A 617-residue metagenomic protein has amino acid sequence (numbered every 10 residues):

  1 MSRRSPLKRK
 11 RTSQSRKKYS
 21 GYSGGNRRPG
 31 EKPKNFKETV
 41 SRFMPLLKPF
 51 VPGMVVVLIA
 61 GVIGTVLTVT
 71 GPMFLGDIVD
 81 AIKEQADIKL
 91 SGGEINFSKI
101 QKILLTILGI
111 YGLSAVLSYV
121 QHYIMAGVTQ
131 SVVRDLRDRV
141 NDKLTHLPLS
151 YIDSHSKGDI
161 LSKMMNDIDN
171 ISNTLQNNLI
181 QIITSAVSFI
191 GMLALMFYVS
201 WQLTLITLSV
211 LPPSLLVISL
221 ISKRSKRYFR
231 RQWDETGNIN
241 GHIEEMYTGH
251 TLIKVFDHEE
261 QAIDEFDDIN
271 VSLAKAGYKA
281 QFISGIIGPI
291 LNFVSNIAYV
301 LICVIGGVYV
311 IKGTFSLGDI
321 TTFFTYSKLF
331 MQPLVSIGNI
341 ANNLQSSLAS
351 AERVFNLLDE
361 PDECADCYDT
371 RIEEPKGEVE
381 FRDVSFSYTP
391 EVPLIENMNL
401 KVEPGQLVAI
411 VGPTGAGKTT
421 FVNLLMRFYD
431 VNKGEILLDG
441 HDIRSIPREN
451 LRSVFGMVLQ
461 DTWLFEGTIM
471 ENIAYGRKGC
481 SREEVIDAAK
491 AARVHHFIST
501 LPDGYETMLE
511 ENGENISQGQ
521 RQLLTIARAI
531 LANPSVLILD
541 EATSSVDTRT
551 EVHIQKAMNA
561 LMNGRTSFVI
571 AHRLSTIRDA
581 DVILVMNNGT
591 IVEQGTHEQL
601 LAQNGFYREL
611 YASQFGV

Functional and structural regions predicted by a protein language model:
S23-E31, Q130, D138-S162, N166-I168 (+6 more regions): Short intracellular "coupling" helices and adjacent cytoplasmic loop segments at the cytosolic face of multi-pass
T39, L47, M125, T145-F189 (+1 more regions): Juxtamembrane loop-to-helix connectors within ABC transporter transmembrane domains
P49, G53-V66, T70, I110 (+3 more regions): Transmembrane helices of ABC transporter permease
M54-L117, F197-Q202, G313-L317: Transmembrane helix-loop-helix hairpins at lipid-water interfaces of multipass membrane proteins, especially the type-1
T106-S114, S118, L211-S219, S284-A298 (+2 more regions): Hydrophobic alpha-helical segments in the permease module
L149-S150, I168-L175, L179, I183 (+7 more regions): An intracellular "coupling" helix at the cytosolic face of ABC transporter transmembrane type-1 domains
E235, H258, F282, Y299 (+1 more regions): Cytosolic ends of transmembrane helices, especially the final helix of ABC transmembrane type-1 domains
D366-C367, I372-V617: ABC-type nucleotide-binding domain
